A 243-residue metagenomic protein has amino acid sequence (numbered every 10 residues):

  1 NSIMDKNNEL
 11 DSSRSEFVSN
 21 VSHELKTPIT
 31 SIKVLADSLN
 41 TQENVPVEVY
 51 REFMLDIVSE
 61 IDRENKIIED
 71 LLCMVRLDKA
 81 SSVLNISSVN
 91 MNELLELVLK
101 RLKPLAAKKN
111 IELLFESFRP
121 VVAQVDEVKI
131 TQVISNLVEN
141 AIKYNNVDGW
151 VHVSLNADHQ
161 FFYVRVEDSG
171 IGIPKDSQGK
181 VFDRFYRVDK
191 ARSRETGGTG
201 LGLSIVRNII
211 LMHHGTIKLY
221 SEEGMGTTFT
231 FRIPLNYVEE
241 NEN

Functional and structural regions predicted by a protein language model:
S59-I67: Short alpha-helical segment of the dimerization/phosphotransfer core of two-component systems
K79-L84, V122-V125: Conserved micro-motifs of the catalytic ATP-binding
N85-S88, A107-K108, E112-V121: Conserved catalytic submotifs in the C-terminal HATPase_c
A141-I142: Short helix-loop "hinge" at the ATP-lid/N-box region of the Bergerat-fold HATPase_c
D148-Q160: Short beta-strand/loop element within the Bergerat-fold HATPase_c
I173-R187: Short conserved segment of the HATPase_c
H214-G215: Conserved glycine-rich
